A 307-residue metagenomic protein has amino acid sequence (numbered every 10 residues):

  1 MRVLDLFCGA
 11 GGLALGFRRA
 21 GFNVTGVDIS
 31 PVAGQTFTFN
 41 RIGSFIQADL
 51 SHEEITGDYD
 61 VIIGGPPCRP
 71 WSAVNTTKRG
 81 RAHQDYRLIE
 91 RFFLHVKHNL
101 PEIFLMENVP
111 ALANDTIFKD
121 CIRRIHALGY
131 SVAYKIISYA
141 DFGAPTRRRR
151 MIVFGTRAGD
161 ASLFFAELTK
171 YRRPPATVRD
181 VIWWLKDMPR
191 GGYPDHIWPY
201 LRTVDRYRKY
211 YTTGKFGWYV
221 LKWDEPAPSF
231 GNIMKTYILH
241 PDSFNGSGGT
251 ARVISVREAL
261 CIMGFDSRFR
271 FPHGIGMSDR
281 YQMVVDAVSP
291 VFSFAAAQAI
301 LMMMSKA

Functional and structural regions predicted by a protein language model:
F7-C8: Class I SAM-dependent methyltransferase "Motif I" SAM/SAH-binding loop
V24-D28: Conserved SAM-binding motif I beta-strand of class I
S30, N40: Residues in the short beta-alpha loop(s) of Rossmann-like NAD(P)-binding domains
P31-Q35: Short alpha-helix immediately C-terminal to the canonical SAM-binding loop
I42-L50: Conserved SAM-binding strand-loop segment of SAM-dependent methyltransferases
H52-V61, R69-W223: Class I S-adenosyl-L-methionine
G192-A307: C-terminal target-recognition/interaction regions appended to catalytic cores
